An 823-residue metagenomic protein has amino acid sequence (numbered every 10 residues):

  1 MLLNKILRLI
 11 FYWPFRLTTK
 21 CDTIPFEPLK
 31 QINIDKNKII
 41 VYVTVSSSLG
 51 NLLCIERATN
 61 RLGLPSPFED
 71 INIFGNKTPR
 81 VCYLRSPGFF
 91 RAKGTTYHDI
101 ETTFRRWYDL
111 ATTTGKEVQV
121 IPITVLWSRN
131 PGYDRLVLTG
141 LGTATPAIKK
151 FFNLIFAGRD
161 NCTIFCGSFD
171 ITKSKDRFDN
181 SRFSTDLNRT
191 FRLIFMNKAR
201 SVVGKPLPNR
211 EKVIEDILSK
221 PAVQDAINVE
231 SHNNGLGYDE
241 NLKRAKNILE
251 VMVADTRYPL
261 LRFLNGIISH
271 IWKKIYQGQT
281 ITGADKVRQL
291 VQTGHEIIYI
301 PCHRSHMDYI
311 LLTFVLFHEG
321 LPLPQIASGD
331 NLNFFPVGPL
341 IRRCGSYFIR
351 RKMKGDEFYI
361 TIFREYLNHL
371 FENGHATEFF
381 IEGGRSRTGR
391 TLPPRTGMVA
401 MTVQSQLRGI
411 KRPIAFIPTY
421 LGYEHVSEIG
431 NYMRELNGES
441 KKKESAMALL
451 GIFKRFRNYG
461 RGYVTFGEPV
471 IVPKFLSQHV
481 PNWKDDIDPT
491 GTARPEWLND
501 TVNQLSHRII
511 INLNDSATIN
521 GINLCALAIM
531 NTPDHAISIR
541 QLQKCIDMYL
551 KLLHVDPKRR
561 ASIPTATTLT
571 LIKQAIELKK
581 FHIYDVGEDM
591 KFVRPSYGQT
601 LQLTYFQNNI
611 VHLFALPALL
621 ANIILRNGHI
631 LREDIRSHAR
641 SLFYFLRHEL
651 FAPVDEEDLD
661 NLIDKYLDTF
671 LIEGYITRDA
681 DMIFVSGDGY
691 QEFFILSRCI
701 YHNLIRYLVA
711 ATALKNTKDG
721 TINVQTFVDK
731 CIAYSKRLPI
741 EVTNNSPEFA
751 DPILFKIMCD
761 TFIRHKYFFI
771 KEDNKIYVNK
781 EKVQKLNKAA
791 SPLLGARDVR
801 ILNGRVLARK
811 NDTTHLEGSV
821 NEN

Functional and structural regions predicted by a protein language model:
M1-N823: Membrane-interfacial terminal anchoring regions of lipid-handling membrane enzymes
